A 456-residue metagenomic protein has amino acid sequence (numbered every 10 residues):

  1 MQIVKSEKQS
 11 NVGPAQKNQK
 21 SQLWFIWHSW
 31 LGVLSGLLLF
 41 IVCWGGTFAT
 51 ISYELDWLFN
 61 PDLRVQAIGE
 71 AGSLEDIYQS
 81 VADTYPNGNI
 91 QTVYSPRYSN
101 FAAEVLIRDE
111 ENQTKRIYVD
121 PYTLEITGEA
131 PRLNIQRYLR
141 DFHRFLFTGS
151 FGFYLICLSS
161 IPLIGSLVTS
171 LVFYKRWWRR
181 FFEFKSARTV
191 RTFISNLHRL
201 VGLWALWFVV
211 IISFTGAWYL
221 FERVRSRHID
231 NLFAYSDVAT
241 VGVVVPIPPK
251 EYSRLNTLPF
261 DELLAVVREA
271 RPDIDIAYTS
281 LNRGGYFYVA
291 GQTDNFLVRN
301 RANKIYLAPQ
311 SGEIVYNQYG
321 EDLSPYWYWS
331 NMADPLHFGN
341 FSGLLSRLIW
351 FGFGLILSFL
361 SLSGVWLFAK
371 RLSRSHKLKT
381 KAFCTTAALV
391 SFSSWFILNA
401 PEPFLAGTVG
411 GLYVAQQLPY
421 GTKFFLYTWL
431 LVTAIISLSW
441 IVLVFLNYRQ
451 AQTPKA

Functional and structural regions predicted by a protein language model:
M1-A456: Conserved histidines in hydrophobic membrane contexts and catalytic metal-binding motifs
